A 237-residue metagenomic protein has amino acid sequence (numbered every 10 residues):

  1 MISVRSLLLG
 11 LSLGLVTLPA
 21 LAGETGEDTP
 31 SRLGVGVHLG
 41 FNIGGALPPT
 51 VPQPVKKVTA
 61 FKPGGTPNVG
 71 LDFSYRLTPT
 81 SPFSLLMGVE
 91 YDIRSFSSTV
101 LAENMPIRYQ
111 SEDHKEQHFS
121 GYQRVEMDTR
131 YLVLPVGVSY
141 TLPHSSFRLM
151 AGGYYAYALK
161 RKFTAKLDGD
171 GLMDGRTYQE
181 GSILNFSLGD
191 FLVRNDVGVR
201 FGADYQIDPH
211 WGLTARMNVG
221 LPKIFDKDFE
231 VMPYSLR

Functional and structural regions predicted by a protein language model:
M1-S31: Cleavable N-terminal export/targeting peptides
P19-G36, S146, L167-G169, T177 (+2 more regions): Outer-membrane beta-barrel biogenesis signature
A22-R76, S146: Short glycine/proline- and aromatic-enriched beta-strand/turn motifs that initiate or cap beta-hairpins
P30, T80, Y140-H144, M217: A generic beta-sheet turn/junction motif
V37-F41, P67-Y75, V89-Y91, L134-Y140 (+3 more regions): Residues on the lipid-exposed face of transmembrane beta-strands in outer-membrane beta-barrel proteins
G45-G64, R94-R130, A158-D196, R200 (+1 more regions): Extracellular/periplasm-exposed beta-strand and loop segments of Gram-negative cell-envelope proteins, dominated by
S81-L85, S145-F147, P209-A215: Repeated loop/turn-to-beta-strand initiation elements of outer-membrane beta-barrel proteins
S145-M150, K162: Short, structured loop/turn "capping" segments at alpha-beta junctions
